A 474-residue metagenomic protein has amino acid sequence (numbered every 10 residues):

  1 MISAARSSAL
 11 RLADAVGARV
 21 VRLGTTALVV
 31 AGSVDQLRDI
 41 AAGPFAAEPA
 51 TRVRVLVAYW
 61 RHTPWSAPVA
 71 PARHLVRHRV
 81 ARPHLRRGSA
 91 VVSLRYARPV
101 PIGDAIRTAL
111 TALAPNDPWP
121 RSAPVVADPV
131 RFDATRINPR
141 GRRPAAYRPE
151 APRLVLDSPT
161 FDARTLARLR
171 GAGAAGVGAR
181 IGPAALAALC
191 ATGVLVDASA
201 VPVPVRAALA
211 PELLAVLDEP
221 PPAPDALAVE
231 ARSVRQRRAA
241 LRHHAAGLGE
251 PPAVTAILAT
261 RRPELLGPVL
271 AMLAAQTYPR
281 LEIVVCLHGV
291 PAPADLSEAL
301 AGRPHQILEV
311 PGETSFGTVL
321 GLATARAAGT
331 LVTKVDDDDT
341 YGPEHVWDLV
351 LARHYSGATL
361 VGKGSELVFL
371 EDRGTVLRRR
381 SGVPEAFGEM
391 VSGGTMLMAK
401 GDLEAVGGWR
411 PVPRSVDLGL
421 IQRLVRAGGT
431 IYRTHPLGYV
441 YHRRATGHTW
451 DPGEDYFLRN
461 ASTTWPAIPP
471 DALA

Functional and structural regions predicted by a protein language model:
A18, R140-L186, A198-A274: N-proximal low-complexity "stem/linker" segments adjacent to membrane-targeting elements
D162-L166, A328-G329, M390-G407: Conserved nucleotide-sugar donor-binding and metal-coordinating catalytic region shared by glycosyltransferases
T192, A271-R280: Short, acidic, metal-binding catalytic loop of nucleotide-sugar glycosyltransferases
V310-A327: Glycine-rich, basic loop-to-helix element that forms the pyrophosphate-binding segment of sugar-nucleotide handling
V332: Short aromatic/hydrophobic "clamp" motif used to bind/position activated sugar donors
E344-T375: Conserved donor NDP-sugar-binding/catalytic core segment of glycosyltransferases
V361, V368, R378-M398: A recurrent flexible, glycine/aromatic-enriched loop bordering the glycosyltransferase active site that acts as
R414-Q422, A427-G429: Acidic donor-binding loop at a coil-to-helix junction in glycosyltransferase catalytic cores that engages
